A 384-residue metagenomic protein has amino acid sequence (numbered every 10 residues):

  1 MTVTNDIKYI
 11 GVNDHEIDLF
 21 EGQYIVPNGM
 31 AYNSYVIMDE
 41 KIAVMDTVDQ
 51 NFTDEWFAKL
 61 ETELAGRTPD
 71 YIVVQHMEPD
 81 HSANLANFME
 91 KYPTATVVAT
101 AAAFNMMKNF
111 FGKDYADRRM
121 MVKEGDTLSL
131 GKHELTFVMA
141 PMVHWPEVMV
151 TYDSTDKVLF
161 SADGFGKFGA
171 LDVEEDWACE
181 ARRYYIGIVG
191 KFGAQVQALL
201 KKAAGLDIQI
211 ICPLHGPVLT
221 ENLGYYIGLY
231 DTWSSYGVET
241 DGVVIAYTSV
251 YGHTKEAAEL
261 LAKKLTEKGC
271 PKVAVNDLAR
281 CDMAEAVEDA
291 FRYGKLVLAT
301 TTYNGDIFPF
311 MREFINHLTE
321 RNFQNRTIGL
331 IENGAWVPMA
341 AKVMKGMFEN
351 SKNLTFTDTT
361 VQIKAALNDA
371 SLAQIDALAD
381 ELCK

Functional and structural regions predicted by a protein language model:
T2-E61, V150-D153, K157-S161, T254: Conserved beta-strand hairpin/beta-sheet module of binuclear metal-dependent hydrolase folds, prominently
T2-N5, A99-V148, F192-A198: Metallo-beta-lactamase
E40, N51-V98: Active-site metal-binding motif and surrounding structural segment of the metallo-beta-lactamase
M45-T47, P69-M77, V97-T100, L159-D163 (+1 more regions): Active-site neighborhood of phospho(di)ester-bond hydrolases with catalytic His/Asp-centered motifs
N84, D282-A286: Short acidic active-site motifs
H144, V148, G164-K191, S234-E239: Active-site-proximal loop/helix segment associated with metal-binding centers of metalloenzymes
L171-I211, H215-V218, L260-N276, A286-K384: FMN-binding flavodoxin-like domain, especially the glycine-rich phosphate-binding loop
C212-E239: Short N-terminal or domain-adjacent regulatory/targeting segments
